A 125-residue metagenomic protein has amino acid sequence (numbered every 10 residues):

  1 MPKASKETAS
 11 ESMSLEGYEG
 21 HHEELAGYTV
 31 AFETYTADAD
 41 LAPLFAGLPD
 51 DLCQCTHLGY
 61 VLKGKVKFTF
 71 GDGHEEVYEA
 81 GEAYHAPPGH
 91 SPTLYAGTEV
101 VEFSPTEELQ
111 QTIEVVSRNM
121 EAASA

Functional and structural regions predicted by a protein language model:
M1-Y35, A39-A42, P49, S124-A125: A short, N-terminal "cap"/entry segment at the start of jelly-roll beta-barrel domains of the cupin/DSBH fold
G20-H22, F32-T34, L58, E75 (+2 more regions): Conserved hydrophobic/aromatic beta-strand scaffold that supports enzyme active sites
Y28, P87-I113: Ligand-binding loop in jelly-roll beta-barrel domains
L41-Q54, E76, N119: Vicinal oxygen chelate
A42-L44, E79-A80, Q111-V115: A short, polar/proline- and glycine-enriched secondary-structure boundary/capping micro-motif
D51-F68: Short, conserved beta-strand element in jelly-roll/cupin
F70-H90: Short acidic-glycine-tyrosine-enriched beta hairpin
Q110-A125: Acidic/histidine-enriched, glycine/proline-rich intrinsically disordered or flexible terminal extensions
